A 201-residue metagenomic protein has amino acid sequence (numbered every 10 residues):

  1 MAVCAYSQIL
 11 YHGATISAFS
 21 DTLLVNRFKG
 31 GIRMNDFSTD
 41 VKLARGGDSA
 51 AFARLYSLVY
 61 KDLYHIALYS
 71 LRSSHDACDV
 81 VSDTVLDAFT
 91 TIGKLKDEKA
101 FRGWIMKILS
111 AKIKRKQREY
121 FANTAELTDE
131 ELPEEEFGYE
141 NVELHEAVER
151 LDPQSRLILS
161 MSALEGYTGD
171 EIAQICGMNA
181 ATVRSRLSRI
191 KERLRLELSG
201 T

Functional and structural regions predicted by a protein language model:
A2-R33, L43, Q174-I175, K191-T201: C-terminal edge and immediately downstream basic/flexible tail or linker adjoining helix-turn-helix-like DNA-binding
N35, V41-H65: A short, charge-rich alpha-helical start-of-domain segment used by transcription regulators
F37, R115, E119-V148, T168: Internal acidic/polar
R45-G46, S82-A100, E119-Y120: Sigma70-family region 2
Y56-S74, T91, V148, E197-G200: Amphipathic, Lys/Arg- and hydrophobic-enriched alpha-helical face
G93-D97, M106-E126: Arg/Lys-rich amphipathic alpha helix in sigma70-family domain 2
S110-A111, L164, D170, I175-T201: DNA-recognition helix of helix-turn-helix
I158-S162: A short pre-motif secondary-structure segment
